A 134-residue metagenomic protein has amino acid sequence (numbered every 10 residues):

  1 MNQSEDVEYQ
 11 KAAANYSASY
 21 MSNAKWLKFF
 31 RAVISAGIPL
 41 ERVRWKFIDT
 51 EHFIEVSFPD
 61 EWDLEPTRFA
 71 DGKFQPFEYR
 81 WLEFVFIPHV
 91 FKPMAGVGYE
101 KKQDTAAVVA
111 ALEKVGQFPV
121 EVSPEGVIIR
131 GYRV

Functional and structural regions predicted by a protein language model:
M1-V122, Y132-V134: Structured alpha/beta or helical-core interaction and ligand-binding surfaces enriched in interleaved
V127-G131: Minor-groove-contacting beta-hairpin "wing" of winged helix-turn-helix DNA-binding domains
